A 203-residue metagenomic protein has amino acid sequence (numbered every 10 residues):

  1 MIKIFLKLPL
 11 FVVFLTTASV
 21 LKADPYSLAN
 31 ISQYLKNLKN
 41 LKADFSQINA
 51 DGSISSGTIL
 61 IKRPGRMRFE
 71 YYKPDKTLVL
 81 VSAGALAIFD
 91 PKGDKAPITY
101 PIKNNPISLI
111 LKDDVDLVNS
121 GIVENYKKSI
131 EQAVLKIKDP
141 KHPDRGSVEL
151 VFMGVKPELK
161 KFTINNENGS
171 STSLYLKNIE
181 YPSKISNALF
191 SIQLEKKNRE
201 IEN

Functional and structural regions predicted by a protein language model:
M1-P9: Bacterial N-terminal signal peptides that target proteins for export
A18-V20: N-terminal signal peptide c-region/cleavage motif recognized by signal peptidases
Q33-G52: A short, Trp-centered hydrophobic/proline-enriched beta-strand micro-motif
F45, M67-Y71, L86-F89, L135 (+1 more regions): Short hydrophobic/aromatic-rich beta-strand segments that constitute the beta-sheet cores of beta-sandwich/beta-barrel
N49-D51, K92-D94, N168: Solvent-exposed strand-loop boundary residues in beta-sheet-rich modules
T58-L109, T172: An acidic-aromatic
V118-E202: Gly/Pro-enriched, hydrophobic low-complexity segments that function as extracytoplasmic propeptides/linkers
